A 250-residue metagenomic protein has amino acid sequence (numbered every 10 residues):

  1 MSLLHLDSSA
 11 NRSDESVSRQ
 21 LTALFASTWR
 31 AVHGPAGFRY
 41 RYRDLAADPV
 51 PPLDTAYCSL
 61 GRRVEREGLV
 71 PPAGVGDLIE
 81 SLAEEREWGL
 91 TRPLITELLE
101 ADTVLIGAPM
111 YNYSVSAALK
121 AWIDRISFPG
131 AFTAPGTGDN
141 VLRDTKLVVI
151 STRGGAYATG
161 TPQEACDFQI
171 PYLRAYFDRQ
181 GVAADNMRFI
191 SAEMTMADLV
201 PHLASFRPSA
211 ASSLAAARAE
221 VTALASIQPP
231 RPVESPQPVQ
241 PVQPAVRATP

Functional and structural regions predicted by a protein language model:
M1, G37-R41, R143-T145, D185-R188: Residue-level recognition of the N-termini of beta-strands and the immediately preceding loop/turn
M1-V104, A108, Y113-F128, A219-P236 (+1 more regions): N-terminal beta1-alpha1-beta2 submodule of the flavodoxin-like/Rossmannoid cofactor-binding fold
H5, I106, L147-S151, F189: Structural beta-sheet core signal
D44-P51, G155, E193-A197: Short, internal active-site loops enriched in acidic
P51-Y57, T161-P162, V200-L203: Short aromatic-enriched loop/helix-cap "lid" or pocket-rim segments at secondary-structure transitions that line
I126-D139: A contiguous catalytic/ligand-binding core that recognizes phosphate-bearing ligands
G136-V182: Short, glycine-/small-residue-rich phosphate/pyrophosphate-handling segment
Q163-P236, P241-P250: Glycine-rich phosphate/pyrophosphate-binding loop and the adjoining helix
